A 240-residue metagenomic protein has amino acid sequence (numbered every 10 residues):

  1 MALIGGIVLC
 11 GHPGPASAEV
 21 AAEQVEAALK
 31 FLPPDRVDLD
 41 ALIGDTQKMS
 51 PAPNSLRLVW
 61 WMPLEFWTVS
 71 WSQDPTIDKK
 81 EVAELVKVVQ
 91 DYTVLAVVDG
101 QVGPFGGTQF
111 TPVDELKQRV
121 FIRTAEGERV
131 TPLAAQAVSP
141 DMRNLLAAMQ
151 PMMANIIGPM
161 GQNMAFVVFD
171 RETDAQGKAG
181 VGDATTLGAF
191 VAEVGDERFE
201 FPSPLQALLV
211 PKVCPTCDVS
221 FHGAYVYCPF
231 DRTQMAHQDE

Functional and structural regions predicted by a protein language model:
I4-G5, A16: Cleavable N-terminal signal peptides
A16-E240: Conserved functional micro-motifs across diverse proteins
